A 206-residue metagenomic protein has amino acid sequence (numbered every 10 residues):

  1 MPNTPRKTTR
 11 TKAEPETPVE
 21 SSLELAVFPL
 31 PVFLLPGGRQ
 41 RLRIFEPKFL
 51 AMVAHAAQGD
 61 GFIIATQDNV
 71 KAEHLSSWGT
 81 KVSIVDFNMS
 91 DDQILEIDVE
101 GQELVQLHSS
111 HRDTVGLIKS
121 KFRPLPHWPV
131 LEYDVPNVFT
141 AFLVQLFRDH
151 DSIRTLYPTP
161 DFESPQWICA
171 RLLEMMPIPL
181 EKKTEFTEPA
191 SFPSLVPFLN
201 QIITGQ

Functional and structural regions predicted by a protein language model:
P2-Q206: N-terminal low-complexity, acidic/polar interaction/targeting segments
